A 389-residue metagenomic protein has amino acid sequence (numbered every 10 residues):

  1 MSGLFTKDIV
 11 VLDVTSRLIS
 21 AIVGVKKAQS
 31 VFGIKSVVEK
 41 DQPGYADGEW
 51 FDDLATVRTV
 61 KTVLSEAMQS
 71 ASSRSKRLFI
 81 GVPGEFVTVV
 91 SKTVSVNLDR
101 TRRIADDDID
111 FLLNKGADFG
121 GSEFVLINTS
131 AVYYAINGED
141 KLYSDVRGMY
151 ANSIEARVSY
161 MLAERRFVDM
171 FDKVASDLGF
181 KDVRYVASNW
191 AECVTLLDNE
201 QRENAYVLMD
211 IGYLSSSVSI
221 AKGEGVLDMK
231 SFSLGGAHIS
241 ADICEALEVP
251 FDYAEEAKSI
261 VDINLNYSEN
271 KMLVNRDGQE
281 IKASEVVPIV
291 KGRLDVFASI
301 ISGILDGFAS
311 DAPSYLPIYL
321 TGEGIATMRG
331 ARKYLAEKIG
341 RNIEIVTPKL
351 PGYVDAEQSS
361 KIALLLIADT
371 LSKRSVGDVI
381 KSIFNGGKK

Functional and structural regions predicted by a protein language model:
M1-L18, I22-R77, V82-Y206, N264-N270 (+5 more regions): Nucleotide/phosphate-binding catalytic cleft detector across ATP-hydrolyzing and phosphate-transferring enzymes
G33, I211-L214, R329-I345: Acidic-glycine-rich active-site phosphate/pyrophosphate-binding loop
V82-F86, Y213, E323: Core structural elements
D106, A336-I362: Conserved phosphate-binding/catalytic loops in two-lobed NTP-binding clefts
L197-L265: Acidic, glycine-rich loop-and-beta core segments that form the ion-binding/anion-interacting portion of active sites
P288-I289, Y319-E323, P348-D355: Short, contiguous acidic/charged loop-to-helix segments that flank catalytic cores in large enzymes
V296-A309: A short, acidic, amphipathic alpha-helical segment used as a generic capping/interface helix at domain edges
P313-A336: Glycine-rich phosphate-binding loops at beta-strand->alpha-helix junctions
